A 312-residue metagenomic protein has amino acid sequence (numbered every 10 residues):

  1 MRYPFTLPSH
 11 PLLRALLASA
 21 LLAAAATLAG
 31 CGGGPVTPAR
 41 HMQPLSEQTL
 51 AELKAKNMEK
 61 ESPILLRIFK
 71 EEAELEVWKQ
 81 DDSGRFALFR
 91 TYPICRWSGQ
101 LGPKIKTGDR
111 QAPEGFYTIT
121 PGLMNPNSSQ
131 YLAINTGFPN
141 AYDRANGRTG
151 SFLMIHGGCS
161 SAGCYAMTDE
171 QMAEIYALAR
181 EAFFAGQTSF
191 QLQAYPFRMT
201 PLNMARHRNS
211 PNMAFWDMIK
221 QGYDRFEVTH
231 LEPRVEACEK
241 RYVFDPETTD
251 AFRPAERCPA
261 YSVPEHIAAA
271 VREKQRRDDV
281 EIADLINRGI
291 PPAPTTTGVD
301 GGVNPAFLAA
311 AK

Functional and structural regions predicted by a protein language model:
R2-A20: Bacterial N-terminal signal peptides that target proteins for export
T27-G30: C-terminal motif of bacterial Sec signal peptides marking the signal peptidase cleavage site
G32-P35: Bacterial signal peptide processing site
E47-L65, V77-K79, R96-T107, E114-P121 (+2 more regions): N-terminal post-signal-peptidase region of extra-cytosolic proteins
D81-W97: Short Gly/aromatic-enriched secondary-structure transition segments
G108-I267: Exported/periplasmic cell-wall-interacting domains
C238-K312: Proline-rich, low-complexity linker regions of envelope-associated factors in Gram-negative bacteria
